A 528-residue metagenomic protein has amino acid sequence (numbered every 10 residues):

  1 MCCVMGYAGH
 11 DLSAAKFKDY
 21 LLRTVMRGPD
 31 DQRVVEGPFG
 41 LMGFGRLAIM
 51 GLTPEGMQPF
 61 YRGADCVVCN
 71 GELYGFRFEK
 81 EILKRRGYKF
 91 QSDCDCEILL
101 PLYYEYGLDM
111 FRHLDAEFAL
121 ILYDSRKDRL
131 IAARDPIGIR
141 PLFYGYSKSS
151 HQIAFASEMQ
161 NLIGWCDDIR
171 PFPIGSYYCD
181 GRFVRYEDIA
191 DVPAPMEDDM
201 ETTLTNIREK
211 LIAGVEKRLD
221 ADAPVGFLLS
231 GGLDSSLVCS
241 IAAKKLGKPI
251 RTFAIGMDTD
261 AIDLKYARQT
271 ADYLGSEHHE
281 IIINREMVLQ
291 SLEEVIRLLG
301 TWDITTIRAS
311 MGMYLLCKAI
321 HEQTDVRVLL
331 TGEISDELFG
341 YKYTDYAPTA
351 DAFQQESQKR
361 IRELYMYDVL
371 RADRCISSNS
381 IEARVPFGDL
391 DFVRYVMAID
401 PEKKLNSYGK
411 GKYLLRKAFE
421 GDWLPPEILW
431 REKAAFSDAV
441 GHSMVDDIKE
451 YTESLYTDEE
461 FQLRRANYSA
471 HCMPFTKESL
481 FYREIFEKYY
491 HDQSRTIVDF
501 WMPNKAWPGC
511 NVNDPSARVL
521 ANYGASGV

Functional and structural regions predicted by a protein language model:
M1-V68, E72, P101-D198, R208-E216 (+3 more regions): N-terminal glutamine amidotransferase
A8-S13, R85, E105, R126-S149 (+4 more regions): ATP-dependent adenylate-handling active sites, centered on carboxylate activation for C-N bond formation
G45, D93, Y186-I189, I255 (+1 more regions): Conserved beta-strand termini and adjacent loop/short-helix elements that scaffold enzyme active sites in alpha/beta
L83-Q91, L108-M110, L162-I169, W302-I304 (+1 more regions): Short, polar/flexible loop-turn hinges at active-site or ligand-entry regions and domain interfaces
C96-L100: Short, conserved phosphate-binding/catalytic loop or strand-edge motifs used in phosphoryl-/nucleotidyl-transfer
R182-R185, Y451-F461: Short glycine/proline-rich, acidic loop/turn segments that cap or connect secondary-structure elements
Y186, P425-A434: Conserved S-adenosyl-L-methionine
